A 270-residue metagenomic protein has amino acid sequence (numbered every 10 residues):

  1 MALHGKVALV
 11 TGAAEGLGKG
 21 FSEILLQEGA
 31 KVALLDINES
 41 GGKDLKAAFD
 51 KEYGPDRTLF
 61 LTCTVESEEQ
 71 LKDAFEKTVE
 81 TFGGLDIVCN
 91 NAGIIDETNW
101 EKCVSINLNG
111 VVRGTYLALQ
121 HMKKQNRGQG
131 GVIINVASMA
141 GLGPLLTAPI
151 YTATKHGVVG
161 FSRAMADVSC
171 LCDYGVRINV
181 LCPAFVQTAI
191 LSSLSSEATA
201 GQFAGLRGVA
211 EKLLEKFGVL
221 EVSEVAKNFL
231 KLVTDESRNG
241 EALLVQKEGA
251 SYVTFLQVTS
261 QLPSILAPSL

Functional and structural regions predicted by a protein language model:
A2-A33: Canonical Rossmann dinucleotide-binding motif of NAD(H)/NADP(H)-dependent dehydrogenases/reductases, specifically
E28-L45: Conserved glycine-rich Rossmann-like NAD(P)H-binding loop of the short-chain dehydrogenase/reductase
E39-S40, T62-A74, E97: The beta1-alpha1 cofactor-binding region of Rossmann-like NAD(H)/NADP(H)-dependent oxidoreductases
N99-V104: Substrate-binding pocket helix/loop in short-chain dehydrogenase/reductase
T115, T154: Active-site helix of classical SDR
S138: Residue(s) in the substrate-gating loop at a strand-loop-helix junction that position the organic substrate next
V180, A200-V258: C-terminal helical subdomain
